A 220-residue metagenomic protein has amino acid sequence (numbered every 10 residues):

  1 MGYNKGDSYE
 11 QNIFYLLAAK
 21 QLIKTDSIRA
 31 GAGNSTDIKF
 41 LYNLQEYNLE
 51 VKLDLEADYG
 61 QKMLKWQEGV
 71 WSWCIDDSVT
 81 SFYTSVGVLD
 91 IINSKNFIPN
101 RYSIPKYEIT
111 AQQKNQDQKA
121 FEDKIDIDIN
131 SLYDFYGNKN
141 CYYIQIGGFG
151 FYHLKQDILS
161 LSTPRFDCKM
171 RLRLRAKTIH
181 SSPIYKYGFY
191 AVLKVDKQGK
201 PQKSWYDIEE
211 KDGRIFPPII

Functional and structural regions predicted by a protein language model:
M1-Y3, Q11, E50-K203: Catalytic cores of nucleic-acid endonucleases
G2-W66: Catalytic centers of nucleases
I38-F40, K203-I208: Short beta-strand element of the conserved SAM-dependent methyltransferase core
W205-I220: Charge-dense, extended regions
